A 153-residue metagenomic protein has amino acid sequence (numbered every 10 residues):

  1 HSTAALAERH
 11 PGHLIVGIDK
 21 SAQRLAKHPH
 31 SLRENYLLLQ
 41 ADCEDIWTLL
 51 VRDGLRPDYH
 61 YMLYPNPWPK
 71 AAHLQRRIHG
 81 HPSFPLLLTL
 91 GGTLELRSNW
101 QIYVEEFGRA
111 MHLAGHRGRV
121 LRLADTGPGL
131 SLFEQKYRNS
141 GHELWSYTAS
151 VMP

Functional and structural regions predicted by a protein language model:
H1-G12: Conserved SAM-binding loop of SAM-dependent methyltransferases across substrates and taxa, primarily the Class I
L6, H28-P29: Conserved SAM-binding loop
V16: Conserved beta-strand positions in the Rossmann-like core of class I SAM-dependent methyltransferases
D19-A22: Conserved SAM/SAH-binding beta-strand->alpha-helix loop
P29-M62: S-adenosyl-L-methionine
Q75-F84: Charged helix-capping and loop-helix junction motifs
S83-W100: Conserved beta-strand signature within the Rossmann-like core of class I S-adenosyl-L-methionine
Y103-P153: Class I S-adenosyl-L-methionine
